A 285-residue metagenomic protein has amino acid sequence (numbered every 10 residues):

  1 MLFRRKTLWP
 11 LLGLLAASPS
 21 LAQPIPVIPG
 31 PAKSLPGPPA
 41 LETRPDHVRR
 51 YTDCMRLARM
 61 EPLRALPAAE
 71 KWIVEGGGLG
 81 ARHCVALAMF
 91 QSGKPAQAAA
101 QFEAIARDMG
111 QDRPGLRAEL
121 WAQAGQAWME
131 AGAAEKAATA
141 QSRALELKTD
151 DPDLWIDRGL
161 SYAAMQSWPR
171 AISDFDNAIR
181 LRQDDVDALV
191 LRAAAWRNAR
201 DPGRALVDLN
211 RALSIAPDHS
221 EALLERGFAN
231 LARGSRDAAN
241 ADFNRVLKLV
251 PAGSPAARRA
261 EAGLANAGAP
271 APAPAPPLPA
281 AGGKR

Functional and structural regions predicted by a protein language model:
L21-C84, G93-A100, A273-R285: N-terminal leader/linker segments that initiate helical-solenoid repeat arrays
I25-L35, N240-R285: Terminal, low-structured helical/coil segments at or just beyond the last alpha-helical repeat
H47, L79-G80, R113, A118 (+6 more regions): Helix-start (N-cap) detector for alpha-helical repeat units in TPR-like alpha-solenoids, especially tetratricopeptide
C54-M55, L87, Q126, L160 (+4 more regions): Residue-level recognition of tetratricopeptide repeat
E61-R64, K94-Q101, A131-A140, M165-N177 (+2 more regions): Structural signature of tandem alpha-helical TPR/SEL1-like repeats, specifically the intra-repeat loop/turn
V74-E75, D108-D112, L147, L181 (+2 more regions): Structural marker of alpha-solenoid helical repeat scaffolds
C84, Q123, D157, L191 (+2 more regions): Canonical tetratricopeptide repeat
